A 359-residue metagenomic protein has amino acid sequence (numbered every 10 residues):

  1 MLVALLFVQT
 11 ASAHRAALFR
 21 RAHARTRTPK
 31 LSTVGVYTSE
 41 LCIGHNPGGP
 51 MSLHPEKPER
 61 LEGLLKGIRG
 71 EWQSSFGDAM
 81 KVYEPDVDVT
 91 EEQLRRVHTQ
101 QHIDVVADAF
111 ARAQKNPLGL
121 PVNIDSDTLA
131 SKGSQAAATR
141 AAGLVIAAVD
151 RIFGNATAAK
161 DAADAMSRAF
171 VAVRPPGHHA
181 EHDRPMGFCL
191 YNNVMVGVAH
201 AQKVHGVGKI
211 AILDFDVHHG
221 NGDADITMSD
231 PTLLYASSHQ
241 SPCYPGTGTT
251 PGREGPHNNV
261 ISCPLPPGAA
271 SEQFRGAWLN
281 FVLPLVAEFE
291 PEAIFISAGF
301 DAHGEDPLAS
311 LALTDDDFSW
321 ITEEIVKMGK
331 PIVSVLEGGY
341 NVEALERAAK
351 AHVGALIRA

Functional and structural regions predicted by a protein language model:
M1-L18: N-terminal chloroplast transit peptides
R15-L213, V217-A359: HDAC/HDAC-like amidohydrolase catalytic core signature
